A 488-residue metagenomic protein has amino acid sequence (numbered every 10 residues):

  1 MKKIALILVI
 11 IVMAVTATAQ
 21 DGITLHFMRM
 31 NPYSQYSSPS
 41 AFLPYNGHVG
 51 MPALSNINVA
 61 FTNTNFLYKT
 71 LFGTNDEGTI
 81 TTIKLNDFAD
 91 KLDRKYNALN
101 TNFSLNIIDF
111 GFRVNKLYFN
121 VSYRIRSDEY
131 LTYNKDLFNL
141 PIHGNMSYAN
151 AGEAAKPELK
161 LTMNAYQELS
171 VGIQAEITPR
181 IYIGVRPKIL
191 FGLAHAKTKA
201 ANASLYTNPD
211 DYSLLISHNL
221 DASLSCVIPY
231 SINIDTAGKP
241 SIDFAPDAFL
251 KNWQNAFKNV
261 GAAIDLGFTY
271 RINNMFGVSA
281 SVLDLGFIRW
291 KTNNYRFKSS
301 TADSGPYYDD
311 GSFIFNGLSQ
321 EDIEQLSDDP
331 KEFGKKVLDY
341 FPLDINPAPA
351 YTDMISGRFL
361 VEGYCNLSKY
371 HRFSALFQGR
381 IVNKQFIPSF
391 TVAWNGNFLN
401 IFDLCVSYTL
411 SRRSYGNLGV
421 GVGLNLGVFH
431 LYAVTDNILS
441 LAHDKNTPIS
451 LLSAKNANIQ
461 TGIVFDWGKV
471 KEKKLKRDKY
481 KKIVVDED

Functional and structural regions predicted by a protein language model:
M1-I23: Bacterial Sec-dependent N-terminal signal peptides
Q20-D488: Subset of outer-membrane beta-barrel
